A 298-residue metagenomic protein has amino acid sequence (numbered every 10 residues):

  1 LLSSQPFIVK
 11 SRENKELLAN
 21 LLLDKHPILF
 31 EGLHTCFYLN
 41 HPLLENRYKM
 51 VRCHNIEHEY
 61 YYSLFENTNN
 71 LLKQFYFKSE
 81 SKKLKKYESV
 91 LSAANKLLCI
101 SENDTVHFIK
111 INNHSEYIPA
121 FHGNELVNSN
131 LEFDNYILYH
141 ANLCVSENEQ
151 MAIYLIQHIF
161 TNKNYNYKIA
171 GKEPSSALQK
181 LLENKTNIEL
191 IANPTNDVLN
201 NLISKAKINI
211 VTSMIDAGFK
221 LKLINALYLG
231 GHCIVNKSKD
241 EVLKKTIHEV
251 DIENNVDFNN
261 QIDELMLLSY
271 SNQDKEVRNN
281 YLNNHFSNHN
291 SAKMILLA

Functional and structural regions predicted by a protein language model:
R12, V256, S269-A298: A charged, aromatic-enriched C-terminal amphipathic alpha-helix characteristic of glycosyltransferases across folds
K15, A19, E57-Y60, T68-L97: Membrane-proximal helix-turn-helix segments that form the acceptor-binding/catalytic region of lipid-linked
A19-F37, Y48-M50: Short N-terminal targeting/anchoring amphipathic segment
P27-I28, L44-F65: Active-site proximal beta-strand in glycosyltransferases
F77-V127: Donor nucleotide-sugar binding/catalytic pocket of nucleotide-sugar-dependent glycosyltransferases
Y117-L182, L190-N200, S204: Conserved catalytic-core segment of nucleotide-activated headgroup transferases in glycan assembly
I203-G218, L229-H232: Acidic donor-binding loop of glycosyltransferase active sites
K222-A226, H232-N236: Short hydrophobic beta-strand element within catalytic cores of glycosyltransferases and related nucleotide-activated
